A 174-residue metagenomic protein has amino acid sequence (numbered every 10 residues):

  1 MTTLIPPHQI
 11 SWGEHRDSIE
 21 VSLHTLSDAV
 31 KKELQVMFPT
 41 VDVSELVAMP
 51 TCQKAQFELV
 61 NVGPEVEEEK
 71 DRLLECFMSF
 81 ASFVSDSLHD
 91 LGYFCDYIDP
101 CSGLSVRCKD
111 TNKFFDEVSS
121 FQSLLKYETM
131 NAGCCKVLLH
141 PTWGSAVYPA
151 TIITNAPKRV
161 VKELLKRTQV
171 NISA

Functional and structural regions predicted by a protein language model:
M1-S173: Auxiliary alpha/beta "docking" domains used to position bulky ligands
